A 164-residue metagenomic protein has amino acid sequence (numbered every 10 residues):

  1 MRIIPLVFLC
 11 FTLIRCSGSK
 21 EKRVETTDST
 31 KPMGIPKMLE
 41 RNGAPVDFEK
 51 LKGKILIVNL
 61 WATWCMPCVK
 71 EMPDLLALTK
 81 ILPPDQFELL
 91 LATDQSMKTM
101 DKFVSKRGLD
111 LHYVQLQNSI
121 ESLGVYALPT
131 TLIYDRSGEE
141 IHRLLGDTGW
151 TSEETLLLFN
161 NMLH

Functional and structural regions predicted by a protein language model:
M1-V7: Sec-dependent signal peptide recognition, specifically the positively charged N-region followed immediately by
I14-R15: C-terminal motif of bacterial Sec signal peptides marking the signal peptidase cleavage site
S19-F48: N-terminal "domain-start" segment that seeds a small globular fold
K54-L56, L60-W64, A127: Short pre-active-site segment immediately N-terminal to redox-active cysteine/selenocysteine motifs in thiol-based
L60-A77: Conserved redox-active cysteine motifs that mediate thiol-disulfide chemistry, especially di-cysteine Cys-X(1-2)-Cys
P84-L89: A conserved nucleotide-sugar
L90, D101-R136: Short, internal strand/loop/helix patches that form the active-site neighborhood or redox-interaction surface
R136-H164: Thiol-/selenol-based redox modules, centered on thioredoxin-like and closely related oxidoreductase domains
